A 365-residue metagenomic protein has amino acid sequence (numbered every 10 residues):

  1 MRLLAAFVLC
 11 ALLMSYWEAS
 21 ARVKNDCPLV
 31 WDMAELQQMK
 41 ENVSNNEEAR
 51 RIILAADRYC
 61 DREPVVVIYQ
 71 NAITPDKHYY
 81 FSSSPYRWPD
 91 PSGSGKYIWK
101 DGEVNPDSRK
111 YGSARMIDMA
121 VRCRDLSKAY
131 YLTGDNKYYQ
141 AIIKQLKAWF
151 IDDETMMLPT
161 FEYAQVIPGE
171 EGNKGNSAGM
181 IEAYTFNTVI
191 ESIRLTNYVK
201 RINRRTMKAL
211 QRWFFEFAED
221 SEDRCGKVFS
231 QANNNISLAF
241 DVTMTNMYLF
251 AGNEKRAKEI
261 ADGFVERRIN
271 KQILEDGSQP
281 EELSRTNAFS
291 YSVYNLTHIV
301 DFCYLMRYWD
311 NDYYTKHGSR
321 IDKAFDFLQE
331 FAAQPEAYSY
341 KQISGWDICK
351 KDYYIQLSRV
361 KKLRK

Functional and structural regions predicted by a protein language model:
M1-A5: Positively charged n-region of N-terminal signal peptides that target proteins for export
A6-S15: Bacterial N-terminal signal peptides
S20-K227, L238, D262-V265, I269 (+2 more regions): Extracellular glycan-targeting catalytic surfaces
R109-K110, R204, S221-A232, L274-A288: Active-site-adjacent structural elements in folded domains
F217-V228, A232, M247, N253-A257: Noncatalytic carbohydrate-binding groove/subsite architecture in carbohydrate-active enzymes
I236, T243-F289: Aromatic-anchored, glycine/proline-accented short structural segments that stabilize local strand-turns or short
